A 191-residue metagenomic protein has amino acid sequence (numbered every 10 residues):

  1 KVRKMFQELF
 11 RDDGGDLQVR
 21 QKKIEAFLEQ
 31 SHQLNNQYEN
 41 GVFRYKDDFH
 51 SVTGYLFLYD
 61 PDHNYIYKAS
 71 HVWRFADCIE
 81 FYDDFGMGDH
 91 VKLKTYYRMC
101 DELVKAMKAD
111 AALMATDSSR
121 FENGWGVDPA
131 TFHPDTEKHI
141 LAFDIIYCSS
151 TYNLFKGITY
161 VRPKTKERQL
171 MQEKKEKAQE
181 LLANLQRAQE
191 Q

Functional and structural regions predicted by a protein language model:
K1-Y45, P61-Q191: An N-terminal alpha-helical hairpin/helix-loop-helix interaction module that forms a charged, gly/pro-flexible surface
V52-L56: Cytochrome P450 catalytic-core helices
